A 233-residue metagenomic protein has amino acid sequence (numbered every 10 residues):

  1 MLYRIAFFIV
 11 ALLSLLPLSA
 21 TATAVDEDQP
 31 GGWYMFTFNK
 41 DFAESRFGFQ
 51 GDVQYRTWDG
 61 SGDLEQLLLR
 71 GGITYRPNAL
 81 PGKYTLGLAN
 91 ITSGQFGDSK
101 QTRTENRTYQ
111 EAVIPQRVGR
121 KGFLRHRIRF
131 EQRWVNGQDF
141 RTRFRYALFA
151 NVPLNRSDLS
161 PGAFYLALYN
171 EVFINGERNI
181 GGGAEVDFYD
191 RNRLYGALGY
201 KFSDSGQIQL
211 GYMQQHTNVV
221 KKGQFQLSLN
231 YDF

Functional and structural regions predicted by a protein language model:
T23-P77: Start-of-domain marker
P30-G32, E65-L69, T104-T108, F140-F144 (+2 more regions): Residues that define the transmembrane beta-barrel architecture of outer-membrane proteins
F36-K40, G71-Y75, Q110-I114, F130 (+3 more regions): Residues on the lipid-exposed face of transmembrane beta-strands in outer-membrane beta-barrel proteins
F42, V53-D59, L88-G94, Q116 (+4 more regions): Transmembrane beta-strands of outer-membrane beta-barrel pores
A43-F47, N78-K83, R117-L124, L154-F164 (+1 more regions): Short loop/turn motifs that connect adjacent beta-strands in outer-membrane beta-barrel proteins
F47-G51, L69, G82-L86, G122-I128 (+5 more regions): Transmembrane beta-strands of outer-membrane beta-barrel proteins
R127-G176, Y231: Detector for outer-membrane/organellar transmembrane beta-barrel domains, recognizing the amphipathic beta-strand
E177, Y189, R193-F233: Predominantly the C-terminal beta-signal and adjacent terminal strand-loop region of outer-membrane beta-barrel
